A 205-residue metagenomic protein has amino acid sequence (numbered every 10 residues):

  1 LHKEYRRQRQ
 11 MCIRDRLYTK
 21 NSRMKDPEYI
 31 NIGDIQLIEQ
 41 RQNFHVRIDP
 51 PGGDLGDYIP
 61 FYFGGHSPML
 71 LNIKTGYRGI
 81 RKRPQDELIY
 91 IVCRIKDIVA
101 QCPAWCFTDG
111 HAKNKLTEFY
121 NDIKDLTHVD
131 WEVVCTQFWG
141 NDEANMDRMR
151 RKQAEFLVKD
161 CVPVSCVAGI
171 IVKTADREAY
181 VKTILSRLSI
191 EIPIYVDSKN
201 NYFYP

Functional and structural regions predicted by a protein language model:
L1-H2, D49-P50, D160: Short, flexible, glycine/charge-rich loop motifs used to bind or transfer phosphoryl groups or to couple energy/partner
L1-I13: Single conserved hydrophobic/aromatic residue that forms the stacking wall/gate of nucleotide- or nucleobase-binding
E4, K20, G33, I38 (+3 more regions): Surface-exposed loop/turn and secondary-structure junction residues enriched for glycine/proline
R6-R7, F61-F63, I91: Short hydrophobic-aromatic micro-motifs
M11, I38-I48, A144-M149, V158: Residue-level signal for well-ordered alpha-helical segments
R14-P60, G65-R83: Glycine-rich loop/turn
D15, D54-D57, M69-P205: Conserved NAD+-utilizing ADP-ribose enzyme module
